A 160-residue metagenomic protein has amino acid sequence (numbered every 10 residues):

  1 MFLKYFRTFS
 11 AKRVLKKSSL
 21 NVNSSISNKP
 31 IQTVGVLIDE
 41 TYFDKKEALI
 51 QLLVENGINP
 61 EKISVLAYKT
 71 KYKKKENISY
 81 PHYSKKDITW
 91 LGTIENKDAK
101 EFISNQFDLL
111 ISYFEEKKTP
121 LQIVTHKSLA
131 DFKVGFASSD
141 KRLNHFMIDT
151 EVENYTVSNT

Functional and structural regions predicted by a protein language model:
M1-A11: Helix-enriched interaction subdomains in cytosolic or periplasmic regions, typified by TIR/SEFIR signaling/NADase cores
V14-S19, Y83-K100: Glycine-rich, highly charged phosphate/nucleotide-binding loops
V36, E40-I58, I63: Histidine-anchored nucleotide/phosphate-binding helix
A67-Y72, A137-K141: Short, polar loop motifs at secondary-structure junctions
Y72-K86: N-terminal beta-loop-helix "entrance" segment that forms/cooperates in small-molecule cofactor or anionic ligand
S104-Q106, L129: Alpha-helix C-terminal capping/helix-to-coil transition sites in glycosyltransferase folds
D108-I111: Structural motif
K117-T160: Conserved nucleotide-diphosphate donor binding/catalytic pocket of glycan-assembly enzymes
